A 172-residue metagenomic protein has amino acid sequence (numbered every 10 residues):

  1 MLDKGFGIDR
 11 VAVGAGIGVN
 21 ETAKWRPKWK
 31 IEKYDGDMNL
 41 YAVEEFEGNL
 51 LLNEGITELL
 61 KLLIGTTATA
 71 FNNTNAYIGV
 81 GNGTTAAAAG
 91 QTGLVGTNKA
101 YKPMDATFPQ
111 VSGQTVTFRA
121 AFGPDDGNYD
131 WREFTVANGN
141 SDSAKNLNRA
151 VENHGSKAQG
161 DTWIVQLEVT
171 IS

Functional and structural regions predicted by a protein language model:
M1-W131, N138-S172: Small cysteine-rich, disulfide-bonded extracellular modules of the LU/uPAR three-finger superfamily and closely related
